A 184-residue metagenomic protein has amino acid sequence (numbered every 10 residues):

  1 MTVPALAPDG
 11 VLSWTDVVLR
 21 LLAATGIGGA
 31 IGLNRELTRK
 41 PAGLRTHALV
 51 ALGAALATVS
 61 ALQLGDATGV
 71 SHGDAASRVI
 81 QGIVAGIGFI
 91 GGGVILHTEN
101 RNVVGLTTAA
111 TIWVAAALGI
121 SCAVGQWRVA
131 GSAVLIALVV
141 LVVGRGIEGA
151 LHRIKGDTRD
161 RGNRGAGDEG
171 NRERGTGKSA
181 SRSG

Functional and structural regions predicted by a protein language model:
M1-S77, V124-G125, A130, V142 (+3 more regions): Alpha-helical transmembrane segments and their membrane-interface boundaries that form or gate the permeation pathway
L62-Q63, I80-I90: Ligand-binding beta-strand-loop-alpha-helix segment within the catalytic cores of soluble metabolic enzymes
I90, T111-G119: Hydrophobic, membrane-inserted alpha-helices
V94-L96, A117-G125: Hydrophobic alpha-helical transmembrane segments
L96-T107: Short, amphipathic, aromatic/basic-enriched membrane-interface segments that mark the entry/exit of transmembrane
A130-L138: Hydrophobic core segments of alpha-helical transmembrane domains in multi-pass membrane proteins
A137-G144, I154: Glycine- and Gly-Pro-enriched alpha-helical subdomains that act as flexible, kink-prone "lid/hinge" or packing modules
T158-A166, N171, T176-S179: Intrinsic disorder/low-complexity segments
